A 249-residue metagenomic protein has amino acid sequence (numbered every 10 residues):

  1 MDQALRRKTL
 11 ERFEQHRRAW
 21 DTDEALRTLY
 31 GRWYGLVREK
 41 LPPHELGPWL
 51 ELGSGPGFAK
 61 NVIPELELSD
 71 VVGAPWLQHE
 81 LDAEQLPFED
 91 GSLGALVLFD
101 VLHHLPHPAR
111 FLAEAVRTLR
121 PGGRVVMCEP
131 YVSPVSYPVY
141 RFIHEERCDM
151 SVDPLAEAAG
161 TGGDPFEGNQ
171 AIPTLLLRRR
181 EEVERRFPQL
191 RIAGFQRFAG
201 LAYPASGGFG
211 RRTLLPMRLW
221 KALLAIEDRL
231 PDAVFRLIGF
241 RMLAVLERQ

Functional and structural regions predicted by a protein language model:
M1-E84, M242: Conserved N-terminal segment of class I S-adenosyl-L-methionine
Q85-D90: Short conserved loop adjoining the S-adenosyl-L-methionine
V97: A conserved beta-strand element that flanks and buttresses the S-adenosyl-L-methionine
D100-V101: Short catalytic micro-motifs in class I SAM-dependent methyltransferases
A109-R124: A short glycine-rich, Lys/Arg-flanked "PGG" loop and its adjoining helix->strand segment in the class I
V125-A159: Conserved class I S-adenosyl-L-methionine
Q170-F195: Short alpha-helix
F235-Q249: Core SAM-dependent methyltransferase catalytic element
